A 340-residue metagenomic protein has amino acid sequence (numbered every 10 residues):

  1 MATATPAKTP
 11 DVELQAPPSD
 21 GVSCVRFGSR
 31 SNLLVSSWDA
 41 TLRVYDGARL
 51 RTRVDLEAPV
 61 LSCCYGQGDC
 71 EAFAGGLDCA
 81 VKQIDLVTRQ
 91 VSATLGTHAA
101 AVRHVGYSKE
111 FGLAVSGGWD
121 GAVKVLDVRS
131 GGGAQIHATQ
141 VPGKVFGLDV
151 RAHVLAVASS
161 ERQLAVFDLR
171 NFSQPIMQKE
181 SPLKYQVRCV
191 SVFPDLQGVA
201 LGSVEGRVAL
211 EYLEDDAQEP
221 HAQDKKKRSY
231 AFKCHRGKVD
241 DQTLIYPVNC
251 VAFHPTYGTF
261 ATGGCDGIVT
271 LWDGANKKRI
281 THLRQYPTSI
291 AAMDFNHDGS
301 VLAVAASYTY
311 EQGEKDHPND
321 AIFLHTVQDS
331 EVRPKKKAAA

Functional and structural regions predicted by a protein language model:
M1-A340: WD40-repeat beta-propeller superdomains and closely related acidic/aromatic-rich repeat-like regions
